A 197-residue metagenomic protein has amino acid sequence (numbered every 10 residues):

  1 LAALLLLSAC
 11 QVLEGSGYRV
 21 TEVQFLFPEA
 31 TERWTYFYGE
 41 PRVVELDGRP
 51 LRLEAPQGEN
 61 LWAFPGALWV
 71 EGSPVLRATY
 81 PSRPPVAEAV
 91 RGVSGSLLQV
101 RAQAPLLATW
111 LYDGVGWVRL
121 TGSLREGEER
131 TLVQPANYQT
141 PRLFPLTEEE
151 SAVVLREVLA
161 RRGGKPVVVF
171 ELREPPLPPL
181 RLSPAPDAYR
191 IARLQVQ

Functional and structural regions predicted by a protein language model:
L1-S16: Internal/C-terminal transmembrane anchor helices
V12-T35: Alpha-helical transmembrane signal-anchor/signal-peptide segments
L13-G15, V43-Q197: Accessory, solvent-exposed terminal regions and/or long lumenal/extracellular loops of proteins
R33-V43: Cytosolic juxtamembrane regulatory segments of multi-pass membrane proteins
